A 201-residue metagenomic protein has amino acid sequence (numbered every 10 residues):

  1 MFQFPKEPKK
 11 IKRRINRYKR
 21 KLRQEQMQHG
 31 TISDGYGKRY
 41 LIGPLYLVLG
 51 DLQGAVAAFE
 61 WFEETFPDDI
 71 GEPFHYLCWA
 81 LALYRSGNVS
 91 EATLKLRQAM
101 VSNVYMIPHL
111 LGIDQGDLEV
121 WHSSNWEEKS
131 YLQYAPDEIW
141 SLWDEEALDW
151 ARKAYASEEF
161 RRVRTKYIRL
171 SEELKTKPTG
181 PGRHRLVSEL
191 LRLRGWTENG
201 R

Functional and structural regions predicted by a protein language model:
M1-F4, I32-Y40, I70-Y76: Generic helix N-cap/helix-start motif at coil->alpha-helix transitions
K6-K21, Y46-F59: Helix-turn-helix repeat elements of alpha-solenoid scaffolds
R17, K21, W61-T65, Q98 (+1 more regions): The canonical alpha-helical register within tetratricopeptide repeats
K21-I32, E64-D69: Flexible helix-coil transition and linker loops at the boundaries of alpha-helical arrays
S33, P67-F74, V101-D114: Boundary/linker segments of alpha-helical solenoid repeat arrays
G37-P44, V48, Y76-R85: "A position-specific structural signal for the A-helix of alpha-solenoid helical repeats
Y84-P108, Q133-I139: TPR/TPR-like (Sel1-like) alpha-helical repeat modules
I139-R201: Long C-terminal extensions of eukaryotic subunits of large macromolecular complexes
